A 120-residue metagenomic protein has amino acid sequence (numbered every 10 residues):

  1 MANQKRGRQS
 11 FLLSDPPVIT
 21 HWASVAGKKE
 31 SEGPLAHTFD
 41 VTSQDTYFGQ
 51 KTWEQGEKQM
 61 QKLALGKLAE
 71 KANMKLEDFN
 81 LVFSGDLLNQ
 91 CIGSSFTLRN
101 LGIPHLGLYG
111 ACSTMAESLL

Functional and structural regions predicted by a protein language model:
M1-L106: Conserved "HGTGT" condensation-loop signature of ketosynthase/thiolase-family condensing enzymes that catalyze
Y109-L120: Active-site-proximal alpha-helical scaffold in enzymes
